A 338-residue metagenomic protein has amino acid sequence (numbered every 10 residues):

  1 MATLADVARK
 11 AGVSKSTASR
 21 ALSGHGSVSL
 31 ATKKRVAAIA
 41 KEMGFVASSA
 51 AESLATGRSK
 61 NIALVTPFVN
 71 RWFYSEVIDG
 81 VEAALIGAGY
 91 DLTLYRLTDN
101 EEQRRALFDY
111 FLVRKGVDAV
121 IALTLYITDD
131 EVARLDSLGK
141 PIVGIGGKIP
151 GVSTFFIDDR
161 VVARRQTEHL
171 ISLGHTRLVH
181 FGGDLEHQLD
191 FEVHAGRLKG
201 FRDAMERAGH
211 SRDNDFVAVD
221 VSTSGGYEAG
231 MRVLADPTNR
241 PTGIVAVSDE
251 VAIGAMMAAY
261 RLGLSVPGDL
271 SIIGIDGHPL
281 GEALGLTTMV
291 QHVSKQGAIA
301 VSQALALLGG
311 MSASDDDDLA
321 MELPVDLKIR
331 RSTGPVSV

Functional and structural regions predicted by a protein language model:
M1-K60, F73, M205, S337: N-terminal helix-turn-helix DNA-binding module of bacterial transcription factors
A2-A5, N61-E168, S172, N239: Alpha-helical recognition/docking segments in bacterial nutrient-uptake and carbohydrate-utilization systems
S14, K60, D118, T176-R177 (+1 more regions): Short acidic/polar active-site loop segments enriched in Thr and Asp
T17-R20, A55-N70, R177-H187: Short beta-strand segments enriched in small/hydrophobic residues
V46, I86-D91, P141, T176 (+2 more regions): Residue-level detector of anion-binding/catalytic polar loops
P67-E76, Y95-Q103, F155-R165, F181-M231 (+4 more regions): Hinge/beta->alpha junction and helix N-cap segments in small-molecule ligand-binding domains
M231-V338: Flexible loop/turn connectors
